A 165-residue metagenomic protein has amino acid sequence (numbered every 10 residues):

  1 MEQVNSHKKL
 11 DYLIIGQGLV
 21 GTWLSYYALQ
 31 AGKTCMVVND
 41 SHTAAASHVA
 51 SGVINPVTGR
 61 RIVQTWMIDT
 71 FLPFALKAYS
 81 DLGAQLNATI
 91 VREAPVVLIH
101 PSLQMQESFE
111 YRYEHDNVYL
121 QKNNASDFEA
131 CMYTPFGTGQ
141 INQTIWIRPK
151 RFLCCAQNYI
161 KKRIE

Functional and structural regions predicted by a protein language model:
M1-K9: A short, basic/flexible loop-to-alpha-helix module at the beginning of a structural domain
H7, P56-V63, G137-I141: Short amphipathic alpha-helical segments at helix-loop
L10-M36: N-terminal Rossmann-like FAD-binding beta1-loop-alpha1 element of flavoenzymes
G16, N39, H100: Short beta-strand/turn micro-motifs composed of small residues that flank or help shape donor/cofactor-binding pockets
V20, A46, T144, R148: Short, contiguous, pocket-lining structural segments that sit at or immediately flank catalytic/ligand-binding sites
Y27, D40-A94, E107: Conserved FAD-binding subdomain of flavin-dependent enzymes
Q30-M36, N158-E165: Secondary-structure boundary elements
Q85-R163: Flavin (FAD/FMN) cofactor-binding and adjacent substrate-gating region of FAD-dependent oxidoreductase domains
